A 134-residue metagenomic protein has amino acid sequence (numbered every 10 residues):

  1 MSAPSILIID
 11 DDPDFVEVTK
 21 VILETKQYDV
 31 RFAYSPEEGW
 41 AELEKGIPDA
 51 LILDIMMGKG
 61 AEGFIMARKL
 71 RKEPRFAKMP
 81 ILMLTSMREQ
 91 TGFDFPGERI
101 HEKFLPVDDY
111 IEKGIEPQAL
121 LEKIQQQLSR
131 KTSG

Functional and structural regions predicted by a protein language model:
M1-L7, E112, E116-G134: Non-catalytic signal-transmission and effector/linker regions of two-component phosphorelay proteins
I9-D10, A33, L51: Conserved sequence signature across two-component system core domains
D10-D11, D54, K113: Acidic di-acidic motifs
P13-R31: Two-component/phosphorelay signaling modules centered on CheY-like receiver
F32-A41, G63: Helix N-cap/capping motif at the beta->alpha junctions
I47-L53, M57: Active-site beta3 strand of CheY-like receiver
A61-I65, M87-E112, Q118, E122: Alpha4 helix (beta4-alpha4-beta5 surface) of REC/receiver domains from two-component response regulators
